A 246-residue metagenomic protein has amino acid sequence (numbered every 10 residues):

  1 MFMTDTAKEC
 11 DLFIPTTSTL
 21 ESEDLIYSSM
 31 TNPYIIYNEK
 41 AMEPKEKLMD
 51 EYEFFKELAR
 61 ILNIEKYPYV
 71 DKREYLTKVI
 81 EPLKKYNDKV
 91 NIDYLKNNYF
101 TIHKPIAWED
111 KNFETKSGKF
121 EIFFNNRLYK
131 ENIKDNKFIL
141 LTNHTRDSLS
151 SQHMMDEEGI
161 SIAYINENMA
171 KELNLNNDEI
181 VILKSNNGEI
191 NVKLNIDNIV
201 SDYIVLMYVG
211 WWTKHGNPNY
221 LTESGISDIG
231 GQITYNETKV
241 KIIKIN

Functional and structural regions predicted by a protein language model:
F2-T4, T19-E21, A41-E43, K47 (+7 more regions): Short, glycine-/Ser/Thr-/acidic-enriched flexible segments
M3-N38: Flexible glycine/proline-rich, aromatic-decorated loop/lid segments
T6-A7, K47-E51, I106, F113 (+1 more regions): Active-site-proximal structural scaffolding
L12-F13, K137-I139, I162, I180: Beta-sheet entry/capping signal
N32-K40, P44-K47, E51: Integrase module of LTR retroelements
I36, E114, E121-F123, I139-T142 (+4 more regions): Residues in well-ordered beta-strands of folded domains
K45-K47, E51-N98, S151-Y164, N168-N246: Long, contiguous, secondary-structure-rich segments that constitute the structural scaffold of globular domains
E74-E157: Long, low-complexity segments enriched in small/aliphatic residues
